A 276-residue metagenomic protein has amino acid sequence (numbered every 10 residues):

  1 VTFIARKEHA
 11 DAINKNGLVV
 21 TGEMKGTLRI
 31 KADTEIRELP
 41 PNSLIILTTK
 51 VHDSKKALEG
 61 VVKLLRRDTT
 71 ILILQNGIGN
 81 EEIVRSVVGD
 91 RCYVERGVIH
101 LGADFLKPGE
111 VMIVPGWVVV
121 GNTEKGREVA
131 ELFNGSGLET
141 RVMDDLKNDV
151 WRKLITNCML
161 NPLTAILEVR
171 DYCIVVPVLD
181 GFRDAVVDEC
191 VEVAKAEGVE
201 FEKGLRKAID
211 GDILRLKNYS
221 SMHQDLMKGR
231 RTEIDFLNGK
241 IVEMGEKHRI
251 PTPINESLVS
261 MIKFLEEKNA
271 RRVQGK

Functional and structural regions predicted by a protein language model:
V1-M24: NAD(P)-binding Rossmann-fold cofactor-contacting core
V19-G22, G89-R91, V111-V114, C158-L160 (+1 more regions): Short, hinge-like loop/turn segments at secondary-structure boundaries
M24-P108: Rossmann-like NAD(P)(H) cofactor-binding subdomain of soluble oxidoreductases
P40, L74-K153: Rossmann-fold dinucleotide-binding core
L65, G109-V118, L167-V175, N218-K228: Helix-loop-beta segment of a Rossmann-like dinucleotide-binding subdomain
N134, D184-K276: NAD(P)-dependent Rossmann-like dehydrogenase/reductase catalytic/cofactor-binding core
K147-V191, K217: Active-site-proximal catalytic alpha-helix in oxidoreductases
